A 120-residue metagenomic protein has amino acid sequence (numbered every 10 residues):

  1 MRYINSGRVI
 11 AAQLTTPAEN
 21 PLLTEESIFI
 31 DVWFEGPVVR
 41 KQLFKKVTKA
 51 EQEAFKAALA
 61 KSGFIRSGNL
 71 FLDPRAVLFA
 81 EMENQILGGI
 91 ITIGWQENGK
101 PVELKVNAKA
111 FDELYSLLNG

Functional and structural regions predicted by a protein language model:
R2-I4: Short, intrinsically disordered N-terminal pre-domain segments
S6-L70, R75-G120: Acidic, Ser/Thr- and proline-rich intrinsically disordered linker/docking segments of eukaryotic scaffolds
